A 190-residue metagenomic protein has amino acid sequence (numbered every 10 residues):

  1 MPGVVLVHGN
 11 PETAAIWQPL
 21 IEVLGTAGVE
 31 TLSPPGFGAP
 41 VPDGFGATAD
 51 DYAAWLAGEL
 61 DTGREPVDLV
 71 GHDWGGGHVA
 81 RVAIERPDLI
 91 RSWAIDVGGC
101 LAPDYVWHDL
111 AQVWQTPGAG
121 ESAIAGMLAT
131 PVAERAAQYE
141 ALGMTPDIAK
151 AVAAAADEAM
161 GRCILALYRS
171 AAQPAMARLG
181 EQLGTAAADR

Functional and structural regions predicted by a protein language model:
M1-P42: Conserved HGGG/HGGXW glycine-rich cap/lid loop of the alpha/beta-hydrolase fold
I16, F37-G63, V67-V70, W74-R190: Flexible "cap/lid" subdomain of the alpha/beta-hydrolase fold that forms the substrate-access gate
